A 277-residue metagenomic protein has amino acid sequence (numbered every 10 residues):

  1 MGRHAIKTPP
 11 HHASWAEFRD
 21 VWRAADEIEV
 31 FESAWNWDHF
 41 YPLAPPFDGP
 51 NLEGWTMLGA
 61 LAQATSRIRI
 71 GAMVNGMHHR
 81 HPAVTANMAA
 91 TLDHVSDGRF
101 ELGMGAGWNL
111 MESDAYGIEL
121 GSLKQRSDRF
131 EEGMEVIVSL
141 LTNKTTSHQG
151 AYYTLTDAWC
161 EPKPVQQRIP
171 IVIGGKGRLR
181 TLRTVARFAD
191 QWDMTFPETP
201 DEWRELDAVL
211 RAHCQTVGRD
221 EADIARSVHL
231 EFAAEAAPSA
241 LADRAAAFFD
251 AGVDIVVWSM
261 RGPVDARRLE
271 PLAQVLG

Functional and structural regions predicted by a protein language model:
M1-G277: Active-site-adjacent structural elements that line small-molecule/cofactor binding pockets in enzymes
